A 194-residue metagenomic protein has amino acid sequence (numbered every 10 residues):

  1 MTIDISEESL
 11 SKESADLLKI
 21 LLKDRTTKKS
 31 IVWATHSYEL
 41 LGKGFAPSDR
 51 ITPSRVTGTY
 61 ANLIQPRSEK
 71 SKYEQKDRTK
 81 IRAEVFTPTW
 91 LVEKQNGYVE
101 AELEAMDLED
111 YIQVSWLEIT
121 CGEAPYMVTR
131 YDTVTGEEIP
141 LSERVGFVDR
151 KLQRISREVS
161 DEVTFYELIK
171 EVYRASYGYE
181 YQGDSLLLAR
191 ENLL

Functional and structural regions predicted by a protein language model:
M1-S115, C121-A124, S176, R190 (+1 more regions): Non-catalytic, mostly N-terminal accessory regions of nucleic-acid modification and defense proteins
L91-K94, E102-L194: Conserved S-adenosyl-L-methionine
